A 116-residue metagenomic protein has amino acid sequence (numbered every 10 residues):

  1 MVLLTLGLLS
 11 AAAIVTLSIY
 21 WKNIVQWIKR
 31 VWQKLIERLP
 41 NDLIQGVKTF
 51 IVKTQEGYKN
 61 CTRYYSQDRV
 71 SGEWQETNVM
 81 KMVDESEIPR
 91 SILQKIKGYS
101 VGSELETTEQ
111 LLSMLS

Functional and structural regions predicted by a protein language model:
M1-I19, L43, V47: Short, glycine/alanine-rich hydrophobic alpha-helices that insert into or span membranes
M1-T5, I24, S113-S116: Non-Sec secretion/translocation targeting segments of pathogen effectors
K22-Q26, R30: Short helix-terminus and kink motifs of transmembrane alpha helices, predominantly at the cytoplasmic interface
L35-S116: Amphipathic, membrane-inserting segments
